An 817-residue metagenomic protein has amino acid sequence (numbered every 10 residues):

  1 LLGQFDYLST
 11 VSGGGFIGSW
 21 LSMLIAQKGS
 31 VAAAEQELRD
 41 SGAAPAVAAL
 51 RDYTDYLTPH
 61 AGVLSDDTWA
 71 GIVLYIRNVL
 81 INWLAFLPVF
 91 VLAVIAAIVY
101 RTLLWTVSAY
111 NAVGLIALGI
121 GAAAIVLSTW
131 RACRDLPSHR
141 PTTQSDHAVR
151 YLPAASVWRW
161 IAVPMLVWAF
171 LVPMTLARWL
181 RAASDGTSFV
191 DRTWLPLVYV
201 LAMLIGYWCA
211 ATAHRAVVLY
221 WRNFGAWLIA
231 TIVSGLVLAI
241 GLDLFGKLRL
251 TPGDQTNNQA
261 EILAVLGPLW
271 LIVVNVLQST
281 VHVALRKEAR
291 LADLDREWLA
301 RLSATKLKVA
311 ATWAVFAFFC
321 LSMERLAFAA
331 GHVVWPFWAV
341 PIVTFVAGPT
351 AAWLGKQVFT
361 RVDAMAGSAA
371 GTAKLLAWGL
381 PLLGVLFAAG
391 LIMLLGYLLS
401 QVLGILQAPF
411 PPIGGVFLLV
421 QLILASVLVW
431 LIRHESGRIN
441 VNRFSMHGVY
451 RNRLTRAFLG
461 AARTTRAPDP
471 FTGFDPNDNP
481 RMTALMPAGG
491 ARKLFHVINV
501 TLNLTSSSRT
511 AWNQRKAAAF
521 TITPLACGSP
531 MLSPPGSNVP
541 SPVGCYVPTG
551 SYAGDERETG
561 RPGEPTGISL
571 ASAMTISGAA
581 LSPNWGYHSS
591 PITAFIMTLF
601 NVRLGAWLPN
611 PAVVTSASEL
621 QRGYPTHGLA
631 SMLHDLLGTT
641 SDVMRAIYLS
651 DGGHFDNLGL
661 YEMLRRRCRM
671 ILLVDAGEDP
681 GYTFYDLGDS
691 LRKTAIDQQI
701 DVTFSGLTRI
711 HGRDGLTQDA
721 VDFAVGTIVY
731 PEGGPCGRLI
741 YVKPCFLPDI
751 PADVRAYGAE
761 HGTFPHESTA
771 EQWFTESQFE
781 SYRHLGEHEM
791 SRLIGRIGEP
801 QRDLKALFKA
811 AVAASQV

Functional and structural regions predicted by a protein language model:
L1-V817: Catalytic domains of lipid- and phosphate-ester/thioester hydrolases
